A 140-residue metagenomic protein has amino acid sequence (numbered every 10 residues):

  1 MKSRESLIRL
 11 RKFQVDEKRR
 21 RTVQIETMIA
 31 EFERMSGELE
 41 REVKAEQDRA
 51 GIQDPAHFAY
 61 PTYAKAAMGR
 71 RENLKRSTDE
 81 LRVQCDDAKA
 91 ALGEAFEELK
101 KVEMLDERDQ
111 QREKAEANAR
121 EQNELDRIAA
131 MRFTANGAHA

Functional and structural regions predicted by a protein language model:
M1-A140: Charge-rich amphipathic alpha-helical interaction elements
